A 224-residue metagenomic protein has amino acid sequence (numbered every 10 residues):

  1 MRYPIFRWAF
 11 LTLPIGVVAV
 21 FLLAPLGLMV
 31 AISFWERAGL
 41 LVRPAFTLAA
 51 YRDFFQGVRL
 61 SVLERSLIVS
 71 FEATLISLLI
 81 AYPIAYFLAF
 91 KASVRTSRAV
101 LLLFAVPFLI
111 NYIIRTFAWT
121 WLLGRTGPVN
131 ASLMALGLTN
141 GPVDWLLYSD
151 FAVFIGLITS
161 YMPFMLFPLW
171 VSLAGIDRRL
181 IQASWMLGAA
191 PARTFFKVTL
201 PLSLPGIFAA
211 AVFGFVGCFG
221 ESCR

Functional and structural regions predicted by a protein language model:
M1-L28, S97-V100: N-terminal signal-anchor/first transmembrane alpha helix
I5, A9, P44-L48, R52 (+13 more regions): Alpha-helical membrane-protein architecture signal
F10-L11, I84-W119, I181-Q182, F195-F196 (+1 more regions): Cytoplasmic-entry segments and transmembrane alpha-helices of multi-pass inner-membrane transporters
L13-L23, L75, V106, T159 (+2 more regions): Transmembrane alpha-helices
L23-G57, L122-G127: Short membrane-interfacial helix/loop motifs at transmembrane-helix boundaries
G39-A45, V216, S222-R224: Glycine-rich helix-loop "coupling/hinge" segments at transmembrane-helix boundaries in multipass transporters
L40, L48, T116-I158, A192: Membrane-interfacial helix termini and adjacent extracytoplasmic/periplasmic loops of multi-pass transporters
V58-F90: Transmembrane alpha-helix signature in integral membrane proteins
